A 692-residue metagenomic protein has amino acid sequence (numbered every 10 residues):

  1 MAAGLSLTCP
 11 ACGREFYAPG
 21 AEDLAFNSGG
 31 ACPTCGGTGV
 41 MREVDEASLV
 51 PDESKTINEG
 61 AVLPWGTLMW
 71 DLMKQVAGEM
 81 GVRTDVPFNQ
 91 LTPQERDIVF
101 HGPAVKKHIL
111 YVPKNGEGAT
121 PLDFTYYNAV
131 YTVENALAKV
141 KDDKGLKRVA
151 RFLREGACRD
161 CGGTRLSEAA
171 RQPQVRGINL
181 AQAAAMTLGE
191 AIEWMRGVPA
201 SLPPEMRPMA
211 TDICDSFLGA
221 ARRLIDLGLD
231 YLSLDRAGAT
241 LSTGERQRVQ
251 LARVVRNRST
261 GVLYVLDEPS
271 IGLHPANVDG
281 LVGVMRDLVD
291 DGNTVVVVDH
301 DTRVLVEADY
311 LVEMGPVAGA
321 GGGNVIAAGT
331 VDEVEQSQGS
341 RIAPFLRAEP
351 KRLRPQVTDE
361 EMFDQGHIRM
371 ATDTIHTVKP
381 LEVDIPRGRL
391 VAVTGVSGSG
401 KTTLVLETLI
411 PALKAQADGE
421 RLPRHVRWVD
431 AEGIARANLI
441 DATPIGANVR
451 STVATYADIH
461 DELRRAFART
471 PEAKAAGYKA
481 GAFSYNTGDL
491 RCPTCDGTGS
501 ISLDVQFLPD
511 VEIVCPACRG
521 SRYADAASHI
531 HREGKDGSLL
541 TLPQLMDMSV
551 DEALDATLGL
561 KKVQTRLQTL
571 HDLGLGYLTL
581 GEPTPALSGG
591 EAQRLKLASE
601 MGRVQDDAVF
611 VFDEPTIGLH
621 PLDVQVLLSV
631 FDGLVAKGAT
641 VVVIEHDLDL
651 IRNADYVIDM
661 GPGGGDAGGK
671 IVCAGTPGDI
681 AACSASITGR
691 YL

Functional and structural regions predicted by a protein language model:
M1-L692: Conserved phosphate-binding elements of NTP-dependent enzyme cores
